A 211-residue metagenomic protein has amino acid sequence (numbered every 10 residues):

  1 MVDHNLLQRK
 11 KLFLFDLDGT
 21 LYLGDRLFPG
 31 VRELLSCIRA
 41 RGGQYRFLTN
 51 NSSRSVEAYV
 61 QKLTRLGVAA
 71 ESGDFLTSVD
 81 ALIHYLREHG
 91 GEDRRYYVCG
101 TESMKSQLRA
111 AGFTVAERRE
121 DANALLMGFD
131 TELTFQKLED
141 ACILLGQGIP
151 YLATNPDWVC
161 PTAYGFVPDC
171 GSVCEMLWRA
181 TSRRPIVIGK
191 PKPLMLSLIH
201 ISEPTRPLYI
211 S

Functional and structural regions predicted by a protein language model:
H4-N5, G112-N123: Short acidic low-complexity segments
R9-L27: Asp-based phosphoryl-transfer active-site loop
F15, L35-Q61, F75, R94-T101 (+1 more regions): Substrate-recognition element of Asp-dependent hydrolases with the DxDx(T/V) motif
R39, S55-D74, A111, Q147 (+1 more regions): Substrate-recognition/cap helix-loop segment adjacent to the acidic, metal-dependent catalytic center of Asp-based
E71-A81, R119-A122, P156: A short, structured active-site edge motif that brings together acidic residues
E88-A111: Short, charged N-terminal beta->alpha structural module
E120-I199: Conserved acidic, metal-coordinating active-site core of Asp-based, Mg2+-dependent phosphoryl-transfer enzymes
H200-S211: Single conserved hydrophobic/aromatic residue that forms the stacking wall/gate of nucleotide- or nucleobase-binding
